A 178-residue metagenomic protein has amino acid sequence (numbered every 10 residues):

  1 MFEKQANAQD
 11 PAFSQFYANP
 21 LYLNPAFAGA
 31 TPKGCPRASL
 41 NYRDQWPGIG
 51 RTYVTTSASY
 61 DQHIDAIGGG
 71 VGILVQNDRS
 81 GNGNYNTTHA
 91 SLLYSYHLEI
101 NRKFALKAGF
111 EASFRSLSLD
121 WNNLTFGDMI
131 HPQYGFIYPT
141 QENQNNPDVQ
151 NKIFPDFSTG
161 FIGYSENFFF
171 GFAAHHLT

Functional and structural regions predicted by a protein language model:
F2-A8: Sec/Tat signal peptide C-region and signal peptidase I cleavage site
Q9-T178: Subset of outer-membrane beta-barrel
